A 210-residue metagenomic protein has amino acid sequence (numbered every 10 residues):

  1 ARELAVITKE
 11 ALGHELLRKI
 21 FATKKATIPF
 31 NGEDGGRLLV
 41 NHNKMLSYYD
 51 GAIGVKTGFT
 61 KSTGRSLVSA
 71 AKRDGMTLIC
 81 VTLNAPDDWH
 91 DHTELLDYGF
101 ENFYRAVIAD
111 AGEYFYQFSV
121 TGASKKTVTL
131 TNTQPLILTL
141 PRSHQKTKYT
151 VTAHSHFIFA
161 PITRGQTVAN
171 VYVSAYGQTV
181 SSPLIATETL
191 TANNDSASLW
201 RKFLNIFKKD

Functional and structural regions predicted by a protein language model:
R2-D210: Domain-terminus/edge residues, biased toward the C-terminal soluble/receptor-binding domains of extracytoplasmic
